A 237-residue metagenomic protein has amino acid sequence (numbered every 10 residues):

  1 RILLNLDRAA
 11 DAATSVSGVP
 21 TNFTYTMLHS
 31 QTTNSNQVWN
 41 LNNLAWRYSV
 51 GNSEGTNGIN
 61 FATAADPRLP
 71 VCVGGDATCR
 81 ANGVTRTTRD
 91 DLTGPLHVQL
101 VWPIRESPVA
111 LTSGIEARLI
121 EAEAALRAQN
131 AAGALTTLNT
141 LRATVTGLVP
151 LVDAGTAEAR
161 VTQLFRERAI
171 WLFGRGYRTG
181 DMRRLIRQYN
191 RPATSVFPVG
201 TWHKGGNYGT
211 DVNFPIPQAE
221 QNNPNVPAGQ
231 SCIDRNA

Functional and structural regions predicted by a protein language model:
R1-T56, T63-A237: Acidic/polar-rich alpha-helix caps and helix-coil junctions
